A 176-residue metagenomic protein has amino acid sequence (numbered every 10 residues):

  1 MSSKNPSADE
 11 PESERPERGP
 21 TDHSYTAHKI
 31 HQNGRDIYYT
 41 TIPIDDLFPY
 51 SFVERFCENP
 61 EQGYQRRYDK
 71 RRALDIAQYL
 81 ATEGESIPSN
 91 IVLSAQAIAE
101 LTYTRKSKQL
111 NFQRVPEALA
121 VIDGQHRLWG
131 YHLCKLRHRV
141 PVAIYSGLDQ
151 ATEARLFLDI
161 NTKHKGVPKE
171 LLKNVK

Functional and structural regions predicted by a protein language model:
M1-P88, A97-T102: N-terminal extension/subdomain marker
S3-P11, Q65, G84-S89, L93 (+1 more regions): Basic- and aromatic-enriched surface patches that contact anionic nucleotides/nucleic acids
